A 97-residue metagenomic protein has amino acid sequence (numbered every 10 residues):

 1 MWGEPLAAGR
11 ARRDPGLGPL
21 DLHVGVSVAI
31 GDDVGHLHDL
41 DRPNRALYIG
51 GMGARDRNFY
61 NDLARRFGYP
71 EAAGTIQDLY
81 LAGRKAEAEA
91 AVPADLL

Functional and structural regions predicted by a protein language model:
M1-L97: Active-site-adjacent structural elements that line small-molecule/cofactor binding pockets in enzymes
